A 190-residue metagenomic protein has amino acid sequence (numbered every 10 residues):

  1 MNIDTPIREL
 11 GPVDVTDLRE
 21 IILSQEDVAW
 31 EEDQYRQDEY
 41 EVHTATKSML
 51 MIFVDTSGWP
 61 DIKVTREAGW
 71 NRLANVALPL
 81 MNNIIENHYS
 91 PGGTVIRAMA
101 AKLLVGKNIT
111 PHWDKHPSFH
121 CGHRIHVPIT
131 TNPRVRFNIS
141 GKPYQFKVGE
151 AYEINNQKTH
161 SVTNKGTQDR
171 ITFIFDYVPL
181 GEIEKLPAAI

Functional and structural regions predicted by a protein language model:
M1-P91: Non-heme Fe(II)/2-oxoglutarate
A100-S118: Conserved short histidine dyad/triad with adjacent acidic residue
K102, S118-V135: Short, conserved beta-strand element in jelly-roll/cupin
V105-G106, G149, Q157: Tight coil/turn sites that cap or link beta-strands
I109-D114, R136-G141, K185-L186: A short secondary-structure junction signal
P111-H112, V135-F137, I154-N155, T159-G166: Short beta-strand His + acidic residue motifs that chelate non-heme Fe in jelly-roll/DSBH and cupin folds
H123-P128, A151-E153, T167-K185: A short hydrophobic beta-strand segment most commonly corresponding to one strand of the jelly-roll/cupin
P128-V148: A short beta-strand-loop-beta hairpin characteristic of the jelly-roll/cupin
